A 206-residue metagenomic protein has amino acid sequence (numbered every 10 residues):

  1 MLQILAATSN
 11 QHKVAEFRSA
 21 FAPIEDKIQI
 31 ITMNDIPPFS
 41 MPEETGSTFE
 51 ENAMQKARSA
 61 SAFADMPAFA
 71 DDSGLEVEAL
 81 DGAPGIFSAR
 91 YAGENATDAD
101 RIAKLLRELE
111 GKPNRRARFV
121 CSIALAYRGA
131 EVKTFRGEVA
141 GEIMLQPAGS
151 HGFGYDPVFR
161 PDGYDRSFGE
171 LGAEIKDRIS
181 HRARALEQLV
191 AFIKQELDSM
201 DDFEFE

Functional and structural regions predicted by a protein language model:
L2-L5, Q11-E206: Anionic-ligand binding patches
